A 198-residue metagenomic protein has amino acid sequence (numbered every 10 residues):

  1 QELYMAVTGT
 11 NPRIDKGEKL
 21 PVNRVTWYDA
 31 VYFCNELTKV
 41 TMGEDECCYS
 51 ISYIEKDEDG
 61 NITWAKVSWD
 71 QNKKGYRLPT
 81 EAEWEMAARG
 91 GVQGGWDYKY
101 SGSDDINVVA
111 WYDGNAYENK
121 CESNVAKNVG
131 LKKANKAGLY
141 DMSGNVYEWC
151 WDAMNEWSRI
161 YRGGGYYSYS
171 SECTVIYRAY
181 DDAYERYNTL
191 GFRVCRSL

Functional and structural regions predicted by a protein language model:
Q1-I14, E18-T38, A87, G144 (+1 more regions): A short glycine-rich, aromatic-capped structural motif
G9, G164-Y167, L198: Intrinsically disordered, low-complexity segments enriched in polar/charged small residues
W27-A179, A183, N188: Functional-site microenvironments in short loops/helix caps that host divalent-cation chemistry
N188-L198: Short, structured beta-strand segments at or near domain termini in extracellular proteins/domains
